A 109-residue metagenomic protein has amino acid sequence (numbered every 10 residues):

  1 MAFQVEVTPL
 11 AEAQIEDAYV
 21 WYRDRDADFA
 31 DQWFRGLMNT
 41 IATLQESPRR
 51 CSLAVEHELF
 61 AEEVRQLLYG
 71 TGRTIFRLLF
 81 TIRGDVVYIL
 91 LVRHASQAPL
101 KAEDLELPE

Functional and structural regions predicted by a protein language model:
M1, Y69-E109: Enriched for short, Lys/Arg-rich terminal
M1-G36, T40, E109: Arg/Lys-rich, positively charged N-terminal/basic patches that mediate binding to nucleic acids
Q14, R23-R25, F29, R49-S52 (+2 more regions): Generic hydrophobic/packing signal
Q14, T40-T43, Q66, Y88: Residue-level recognition of specific faces of alpha-helices
Y19, A30-F34, P48, I82-V87: A generic structural signal for ordered secondary structure
V20, A27, A42, E46-R50 (+2 more regions): Generic structural signal for secondary-structure transition and capping sites
D31-Q32, S52-E56, L100-K101: Short, hydrophobic secondary-structure boundary micro-motifs
E46-V86: Basic/aromatic recognition patch in beta-strand/loop cores that engages polyanionic ligands
